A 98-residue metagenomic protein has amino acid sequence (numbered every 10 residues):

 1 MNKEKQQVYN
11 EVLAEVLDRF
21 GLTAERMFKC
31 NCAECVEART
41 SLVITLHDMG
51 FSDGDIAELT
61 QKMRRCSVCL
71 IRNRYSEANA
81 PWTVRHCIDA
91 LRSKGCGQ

Functional and structural regions predicted by a protein language model:
M1, L13, D53, R65 (+1 more regions): Conserved catalytic core of nucleotide polymerization and phosphodiester-bond processing enzymes
M1-A14, Q98: General nucleic-acid-binding
A14-T40: Short, Lys/Arg-enriched anionic-surface-contact patches
T23, M63-R64: Short coil turns linking two alpha-helices in DNA-binding domains
C35-F51: Short, amphipathic alpha-helical "recognition" segments used to contact nucleic acids or chromatin
G50, Q61-K62: Central "turn" residue of the DNA-binding helix-turn-helix
D55-T60: Short alpha-helical "recognition helix" segments of helix-turn-helix
C66-G97: Short, solvent-exposed alpha-helical "recognition" segments
